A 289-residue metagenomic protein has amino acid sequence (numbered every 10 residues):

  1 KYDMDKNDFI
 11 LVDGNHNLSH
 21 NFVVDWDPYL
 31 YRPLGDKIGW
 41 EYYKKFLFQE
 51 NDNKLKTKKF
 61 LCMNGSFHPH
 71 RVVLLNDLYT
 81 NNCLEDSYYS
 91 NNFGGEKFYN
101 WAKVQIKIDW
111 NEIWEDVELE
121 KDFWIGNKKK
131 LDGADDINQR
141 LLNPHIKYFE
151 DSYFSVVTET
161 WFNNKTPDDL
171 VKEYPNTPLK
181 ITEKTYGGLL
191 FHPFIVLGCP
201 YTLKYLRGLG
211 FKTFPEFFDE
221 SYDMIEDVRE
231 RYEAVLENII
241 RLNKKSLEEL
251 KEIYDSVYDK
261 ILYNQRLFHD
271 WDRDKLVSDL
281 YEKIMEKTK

Functional and structural regions predicted by a protein language model:
K1-V156, N163-T182, Y186-L190, I195-K289: Pol beta-like nucleotidyltransferase catalytic core
